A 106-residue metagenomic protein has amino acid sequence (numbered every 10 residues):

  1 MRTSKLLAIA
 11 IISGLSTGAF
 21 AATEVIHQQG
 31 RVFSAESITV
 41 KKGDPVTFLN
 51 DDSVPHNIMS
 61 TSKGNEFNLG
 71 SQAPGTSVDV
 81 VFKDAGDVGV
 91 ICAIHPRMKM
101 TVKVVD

Functional and structural regions predicted by a protein language model:
R2-S4, A8-I11, G18-D106: Extracytoplasmic copper-binding redox domains, predominantly the cupredoxin/blue-copper superfamily
